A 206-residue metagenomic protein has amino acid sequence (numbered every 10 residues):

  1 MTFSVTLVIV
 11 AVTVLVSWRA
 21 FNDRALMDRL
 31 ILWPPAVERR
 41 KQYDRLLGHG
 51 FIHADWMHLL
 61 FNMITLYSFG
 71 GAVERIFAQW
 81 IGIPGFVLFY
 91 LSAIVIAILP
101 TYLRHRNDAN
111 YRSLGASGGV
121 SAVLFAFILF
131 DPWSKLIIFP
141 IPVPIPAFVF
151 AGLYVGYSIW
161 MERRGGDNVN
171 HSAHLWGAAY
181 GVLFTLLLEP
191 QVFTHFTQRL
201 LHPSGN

Functional and structural regions predicted by a protein language model:
M1-N206: A detector for small-residue-rich transmembrane helices and their helix-helix packing motifs
